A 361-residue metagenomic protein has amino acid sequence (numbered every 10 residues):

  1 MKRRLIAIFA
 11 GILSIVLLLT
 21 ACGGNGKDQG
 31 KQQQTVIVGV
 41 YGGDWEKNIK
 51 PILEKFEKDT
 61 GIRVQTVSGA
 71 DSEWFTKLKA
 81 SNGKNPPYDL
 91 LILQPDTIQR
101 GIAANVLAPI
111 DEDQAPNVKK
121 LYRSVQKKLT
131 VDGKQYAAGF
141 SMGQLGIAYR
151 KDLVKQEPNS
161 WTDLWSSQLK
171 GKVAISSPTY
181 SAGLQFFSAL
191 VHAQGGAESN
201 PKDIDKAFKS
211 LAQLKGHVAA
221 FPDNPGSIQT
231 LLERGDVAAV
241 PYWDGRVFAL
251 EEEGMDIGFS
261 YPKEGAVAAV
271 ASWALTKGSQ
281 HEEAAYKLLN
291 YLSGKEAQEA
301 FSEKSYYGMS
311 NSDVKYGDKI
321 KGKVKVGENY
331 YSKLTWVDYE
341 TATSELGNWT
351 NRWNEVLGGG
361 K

Functional and structural regions predicted by a protein language model:
M1-I37, G360-K361: Short, low-complexity disordered leader/linker segments with a strong preference for bacterial N-terminal type II
K31-R100: Early extracytoplasmic/lumenal segment of secretory-pathway proteins
G42-I49, P87-E233: Extracytoplasmic ligand-binding site segments that recognize negatively charged/polar headgroups
P86-I92, F221, A238-W243, G258: Paired acidic/hydrophobic, glycine-rich loop segments that form the ligand-binding mouth/hinge of periplasmic-binding
I98-R100, E233, A239-D256: A ligand-binding cleft/hinge motif common to bilobed small-molecule-binding domains
F208-L214, E251-K277: Periplasmic-binding protein-like
A271, T276-L334: Mature extracytoplasmic/periplasmic domains
S332-K361: Conserved C-terminal helix/tail region of periplasmic/extracytoplasmic solute-binding proteins
